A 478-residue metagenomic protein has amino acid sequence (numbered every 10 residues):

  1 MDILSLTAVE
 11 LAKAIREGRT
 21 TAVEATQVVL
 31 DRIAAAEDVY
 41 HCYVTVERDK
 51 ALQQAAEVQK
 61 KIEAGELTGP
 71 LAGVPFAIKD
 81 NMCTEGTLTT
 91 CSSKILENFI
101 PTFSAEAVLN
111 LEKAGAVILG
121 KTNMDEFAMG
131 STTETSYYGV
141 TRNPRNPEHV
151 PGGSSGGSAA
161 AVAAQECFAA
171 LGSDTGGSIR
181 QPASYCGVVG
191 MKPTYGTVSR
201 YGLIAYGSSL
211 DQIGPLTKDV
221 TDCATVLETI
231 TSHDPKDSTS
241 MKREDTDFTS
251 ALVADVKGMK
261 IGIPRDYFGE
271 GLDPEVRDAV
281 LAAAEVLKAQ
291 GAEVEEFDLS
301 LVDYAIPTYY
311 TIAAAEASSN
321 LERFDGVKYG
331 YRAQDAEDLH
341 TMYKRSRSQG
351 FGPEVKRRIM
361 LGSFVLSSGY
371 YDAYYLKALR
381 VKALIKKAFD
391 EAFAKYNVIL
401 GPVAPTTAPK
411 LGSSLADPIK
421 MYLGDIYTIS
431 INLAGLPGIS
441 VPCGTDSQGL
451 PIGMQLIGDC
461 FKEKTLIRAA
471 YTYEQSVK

Functional and structural regions predicted by a protein language model:
M1-Q53, A289-G291, F364: An N-terminal boundary/leader segment
A25-V29, T308-Y309, V355-S363: Short alpha-helical scaffolding segments that buttress acidic/His motifs in well-ordered protein cores
V29, A51, K79, L111 (+6 more regions): Conserved hydrophobic/aromatic pocket- or pore-lining residues that grip, position, or stack substrates in active sites
D31, A35, K113, A164-G271 (+5 more regions): Structural helix-boundary/capping segments
L71-C91, S250, D255-G262, A315-K386 (+1 more regions): Short helix-loop capping/hinge segments that flank enzyme active sites or metal/cofactor-binding pockets
L71-I213, P264-D266, A315, G401-I419: Short glycine/serine-rich loop/turn segments
K94, N98, T239-E244, P307 (+4 more regions): Short, surface-exposed loop/helix-turn segments at secondary-structure junctions that function as lids/hinges flanking
